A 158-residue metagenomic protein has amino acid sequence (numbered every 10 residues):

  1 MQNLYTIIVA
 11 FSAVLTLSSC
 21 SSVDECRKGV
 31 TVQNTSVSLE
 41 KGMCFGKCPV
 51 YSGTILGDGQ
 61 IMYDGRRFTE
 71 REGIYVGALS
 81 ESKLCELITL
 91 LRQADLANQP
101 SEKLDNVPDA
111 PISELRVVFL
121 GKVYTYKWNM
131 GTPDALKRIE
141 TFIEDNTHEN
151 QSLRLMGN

Functional and structural regions predicted by a protein language model:
M1-C20: Sec-dependent bacterial lipoprotein signal peptides
L4-Y5, C20-F45, Y51, T69 (+4 more regions): Short, well-ordered, aromatic-rich surface patches in folded extracellular/luminal domains
V14-T16, G59, E86-L87: Short hydrophobic/aromatic-rich motifs at helix boundaries and adjacent loops
T54-S82: N-terminal, post-signal-peptide region of Sec/Tat-exported proteins
